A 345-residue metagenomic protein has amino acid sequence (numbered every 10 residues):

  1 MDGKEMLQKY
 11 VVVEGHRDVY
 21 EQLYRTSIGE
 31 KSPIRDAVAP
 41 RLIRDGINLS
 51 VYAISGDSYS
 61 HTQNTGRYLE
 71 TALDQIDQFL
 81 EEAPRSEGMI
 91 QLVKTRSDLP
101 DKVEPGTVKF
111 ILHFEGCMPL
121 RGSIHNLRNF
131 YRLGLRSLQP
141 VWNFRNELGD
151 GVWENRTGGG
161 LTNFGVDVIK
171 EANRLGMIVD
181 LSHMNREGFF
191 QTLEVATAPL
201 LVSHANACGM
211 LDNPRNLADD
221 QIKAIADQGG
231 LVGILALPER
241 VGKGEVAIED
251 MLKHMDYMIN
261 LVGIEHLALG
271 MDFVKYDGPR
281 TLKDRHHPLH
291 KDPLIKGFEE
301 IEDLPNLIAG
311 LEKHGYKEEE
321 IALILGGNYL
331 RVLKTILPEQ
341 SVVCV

Functional and structural regions predicted by a protein language model:
M1-T157, D212-V345: N-terminal hydrophobic targeting/anchoring segments and the immediately downstream early-domain regions of hydrolases
M118-R121, F130-R215: Divalent metal-binding pocket/active-site signature
